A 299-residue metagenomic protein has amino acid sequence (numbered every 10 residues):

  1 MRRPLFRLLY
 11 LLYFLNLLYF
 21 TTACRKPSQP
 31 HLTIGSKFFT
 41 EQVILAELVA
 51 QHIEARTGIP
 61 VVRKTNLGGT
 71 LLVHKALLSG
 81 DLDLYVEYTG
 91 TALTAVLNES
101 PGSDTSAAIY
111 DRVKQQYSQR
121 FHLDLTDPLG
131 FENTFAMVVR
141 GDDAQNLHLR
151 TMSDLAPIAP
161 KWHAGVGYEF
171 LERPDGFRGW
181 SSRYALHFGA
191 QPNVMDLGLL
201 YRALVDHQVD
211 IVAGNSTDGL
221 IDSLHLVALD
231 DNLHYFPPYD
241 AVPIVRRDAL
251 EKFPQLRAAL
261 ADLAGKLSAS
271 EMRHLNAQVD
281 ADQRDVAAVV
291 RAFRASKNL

Functional and structural regions predicted by a protein language model:
F20-A23: C-terminal motif of bacterial Sec signal peptides marking the signal peptidase cleavage site
S28-E41, I59-T65, P160-V166: Short, well-ordered beta-strand elements
E41, L171, D175-G176, S181-R183 (+1 more regions): An extracytoplasmic/periplasmic, membrane-proximal ligand-sensing/linker region
V49-T57, M152-A190, A292-K297: Ligand-binding cleft/hinge of the Venus flytrap
R63-K75, A190-R202: Short helix-initiation/N-cap motifs at beta->coil->alpha
V96-A107, D111-T126, D206-Q208, L220-H234: Ligand-binding "clamshell"
A108-A164, G265-A269: A conserved helix-loop-strand patch within extracytoplasmic ligand-binding domains of the periplasmic binding
F135-Q145, D240-F253: A bilobed periplasmic-binding-protein/Venus flytrap-type ligand-binding module shared by bacterial periplasmic
